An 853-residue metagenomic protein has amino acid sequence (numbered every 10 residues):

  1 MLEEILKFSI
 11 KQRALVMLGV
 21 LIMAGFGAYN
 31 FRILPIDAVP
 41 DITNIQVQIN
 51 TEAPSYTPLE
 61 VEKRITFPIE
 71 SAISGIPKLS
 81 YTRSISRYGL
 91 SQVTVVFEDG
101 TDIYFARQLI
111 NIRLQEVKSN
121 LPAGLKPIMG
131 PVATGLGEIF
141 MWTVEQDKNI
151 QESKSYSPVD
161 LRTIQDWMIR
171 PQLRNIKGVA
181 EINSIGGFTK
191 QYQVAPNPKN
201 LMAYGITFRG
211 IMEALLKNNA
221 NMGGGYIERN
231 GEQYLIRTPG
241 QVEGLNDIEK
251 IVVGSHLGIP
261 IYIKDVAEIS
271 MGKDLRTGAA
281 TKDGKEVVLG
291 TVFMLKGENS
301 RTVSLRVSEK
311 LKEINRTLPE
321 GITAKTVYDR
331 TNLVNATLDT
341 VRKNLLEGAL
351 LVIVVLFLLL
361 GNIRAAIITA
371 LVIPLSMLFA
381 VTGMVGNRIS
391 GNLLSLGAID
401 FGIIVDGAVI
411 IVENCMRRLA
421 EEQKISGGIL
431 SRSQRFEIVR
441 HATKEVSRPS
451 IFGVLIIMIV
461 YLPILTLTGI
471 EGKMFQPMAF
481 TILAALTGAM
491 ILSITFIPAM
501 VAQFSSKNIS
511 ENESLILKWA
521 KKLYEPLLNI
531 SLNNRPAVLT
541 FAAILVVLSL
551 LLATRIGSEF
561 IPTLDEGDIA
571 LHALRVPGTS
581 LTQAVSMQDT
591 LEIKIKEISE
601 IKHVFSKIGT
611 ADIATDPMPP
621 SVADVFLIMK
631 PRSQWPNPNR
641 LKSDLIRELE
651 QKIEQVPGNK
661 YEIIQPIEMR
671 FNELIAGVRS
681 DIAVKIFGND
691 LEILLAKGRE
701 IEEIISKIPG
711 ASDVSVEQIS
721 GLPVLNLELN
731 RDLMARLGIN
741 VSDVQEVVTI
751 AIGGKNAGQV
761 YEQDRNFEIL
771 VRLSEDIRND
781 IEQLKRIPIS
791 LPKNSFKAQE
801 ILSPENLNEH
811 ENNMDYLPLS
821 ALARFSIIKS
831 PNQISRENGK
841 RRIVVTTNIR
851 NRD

Functional and structural regions predicted by a protein language model:
M1-A349, K473, E650, N659-K660 (+3 more regions): Membrane-proximal extracytoplasmic
L2-I36, K444-V446, M458, N512-P562 (+5 more regions): Signature of alpha-helical transmembrane segments and their immediate interfacial
A14, L21-T57, Q115-P122, G386-S390 (+4 more regions): Transmembrane helices with small-residue packing motifs
F26-R32, Q48, T323, L350-R417 (+2 more regions): Hydrophobic transmembrane alpha-helices and their membrane-interface caps in long multi-pass transport proteins
V327, V334, L338, V412 (+2 more regions): Helix-loop junctions and hydrophobic alpha-helical segments within the transmembrane domains of large membrane
R330, K652-D853: C-terminal transmembrane helical bundles of large multi-pass transporters and their helix-start/helix-kink determinants
V354-L359, M377-L393, I451-A502: Hydrophobic, glycine/alanine-rich multi-pass transmembrane helices and their short helix-loop junctions in large
A542-Q651, N689, I701, R731: Juxtamembrane segments of multi-pass membrane proteins
